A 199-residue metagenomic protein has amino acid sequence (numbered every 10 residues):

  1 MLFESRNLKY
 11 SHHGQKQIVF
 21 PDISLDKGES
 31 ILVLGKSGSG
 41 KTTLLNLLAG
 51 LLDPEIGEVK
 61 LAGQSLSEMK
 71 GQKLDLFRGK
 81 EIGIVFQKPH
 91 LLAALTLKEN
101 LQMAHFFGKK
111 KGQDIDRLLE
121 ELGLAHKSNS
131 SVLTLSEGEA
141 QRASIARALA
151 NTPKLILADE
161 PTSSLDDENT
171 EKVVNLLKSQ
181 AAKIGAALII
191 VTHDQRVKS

Functional and structural regions predicted by a protein language model:
A49: Helix-to-loop junction immediately C-terminal to a conserved catalytic motif
G57-S65: Conserved ABC transporter NBD signature motif
S65, G112-K127: Conserved ABC ATPase "signature" region
L66-G83: ABC ATPase NBD coupling module
S131-L135, E139-Q141: Conserved ABC ATPase signature
T152: Conserved catalytic motifs of ABC-family nucleotide-binding domains
I156-D159: Catalytic Walker B motif of ABC-type/P-loop ATPase nucleotide-binding domains
